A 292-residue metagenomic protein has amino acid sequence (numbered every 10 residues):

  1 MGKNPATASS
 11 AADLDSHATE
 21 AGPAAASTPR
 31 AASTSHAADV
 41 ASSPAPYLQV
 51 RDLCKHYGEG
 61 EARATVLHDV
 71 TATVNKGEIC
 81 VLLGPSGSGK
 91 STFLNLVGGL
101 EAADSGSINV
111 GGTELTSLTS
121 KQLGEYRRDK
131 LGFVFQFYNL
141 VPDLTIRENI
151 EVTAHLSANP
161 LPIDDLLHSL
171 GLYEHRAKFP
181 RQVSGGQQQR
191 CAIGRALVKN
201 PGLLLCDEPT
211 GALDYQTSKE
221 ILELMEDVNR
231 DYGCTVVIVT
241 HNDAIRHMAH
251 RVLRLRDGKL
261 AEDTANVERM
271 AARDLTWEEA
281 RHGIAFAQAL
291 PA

Functional and structural regions predicted by a protein language model:
N4-P5, H56: N-terminal cationic leader/targeting segments used for protein routing and processing
P5-P44: Intrinsically disordered, low-complexity terminal tails and inter-domain linkers enriched for S/T/G/P/D/E
A6, A18, S27, S33 (+5 more regions): Intrinsically disordered/low-complexity terminal segments and short unstructured peptides
D15-H17, G22, A41, T71 (+3 more regions): Intrinsically disordered, low-complexity regions of eukaryotic proteins
P46-A249, R254-L255, L260: ABC family nucleotide-binding domain
K259-A287: Conserved beta-strand-loop-alpha-helix hinge in the C-terminal portion of ABC ATPase nucleotide-binding domains
A289-A292: Short, intrinsically disordered, low-complexity terminal/loop segments
